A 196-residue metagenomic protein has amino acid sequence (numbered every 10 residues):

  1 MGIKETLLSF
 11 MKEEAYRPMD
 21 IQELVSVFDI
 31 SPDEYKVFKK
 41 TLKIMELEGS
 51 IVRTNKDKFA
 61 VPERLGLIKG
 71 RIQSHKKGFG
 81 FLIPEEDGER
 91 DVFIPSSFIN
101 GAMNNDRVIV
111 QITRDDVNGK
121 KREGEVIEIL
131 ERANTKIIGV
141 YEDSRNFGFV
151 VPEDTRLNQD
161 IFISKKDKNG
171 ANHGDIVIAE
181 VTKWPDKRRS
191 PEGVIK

Functional and structural regions predicted by a protein language model:
M1-K196: Charge-lined substrate channels and their catalytic hotspots, especially those that engage the 3′ end of RNA
